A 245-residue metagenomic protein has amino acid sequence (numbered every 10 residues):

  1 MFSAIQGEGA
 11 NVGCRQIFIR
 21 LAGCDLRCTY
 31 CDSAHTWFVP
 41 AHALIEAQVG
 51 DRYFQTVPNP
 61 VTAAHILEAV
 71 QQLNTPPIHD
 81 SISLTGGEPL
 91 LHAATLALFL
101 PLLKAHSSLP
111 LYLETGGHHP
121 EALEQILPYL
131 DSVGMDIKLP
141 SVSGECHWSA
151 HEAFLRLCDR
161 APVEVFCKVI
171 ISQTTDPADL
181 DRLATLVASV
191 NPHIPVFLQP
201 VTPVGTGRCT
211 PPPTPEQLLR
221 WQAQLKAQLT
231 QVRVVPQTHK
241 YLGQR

Functional and structural regions predicted by a protein language model:
M1-W37: N-terminal pre-triad scaffold of radical SAM enzymes
F2, Q6, L67-N74, A188: Generic structural signal for well-ordered alpha-helical scaffold segments
S3-A4, Y53, T230: Short, functionally important structural connectors and interaction interfaces within domains
R20, T85, F197: Conserved Rossmann-like nucleotide-binding pocket used by diverse enzymes that bind dinucleotide cofactors
Y30-Y129: Conserved Radical SAM active-site core
I78-D80, L90-R233, Q237-H239, G243-R245: Conserved AdoMet/S-adenosylmethionine-binding subsite of the radical SAM
